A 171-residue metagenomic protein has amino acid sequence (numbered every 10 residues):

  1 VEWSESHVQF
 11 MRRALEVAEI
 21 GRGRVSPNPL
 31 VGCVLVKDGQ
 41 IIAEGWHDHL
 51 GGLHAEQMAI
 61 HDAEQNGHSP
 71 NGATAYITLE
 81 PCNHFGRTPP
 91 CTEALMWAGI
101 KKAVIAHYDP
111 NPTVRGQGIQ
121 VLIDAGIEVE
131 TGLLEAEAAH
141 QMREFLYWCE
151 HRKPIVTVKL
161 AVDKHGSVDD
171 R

Functional and structural regions predicted by a protein language model:
V1-R24, I41, N71, G86-R171: Zinc-dependent deaminase
S26-V31: Conserved N-terminal beta1-alpha1 strand-loop-helix module at the mouth
G32-V34, I77-T78, K159-D163: Short beta-strand segments
D38, E80, Y108: Cofactor-binding loop segments of dinucleotide-utilizing enzymes, especially the Rossmann-like FAD- and NAD(P)+-binding
W46, L53-Q57, A75-L95: Local cysteine-cluster metal-coordination motifs and their immediate loop/turn environment, predominantly Fe-S cluster
E64, S69-L79: Immediate flanking context of iron-sulfur cluster ligation sites
